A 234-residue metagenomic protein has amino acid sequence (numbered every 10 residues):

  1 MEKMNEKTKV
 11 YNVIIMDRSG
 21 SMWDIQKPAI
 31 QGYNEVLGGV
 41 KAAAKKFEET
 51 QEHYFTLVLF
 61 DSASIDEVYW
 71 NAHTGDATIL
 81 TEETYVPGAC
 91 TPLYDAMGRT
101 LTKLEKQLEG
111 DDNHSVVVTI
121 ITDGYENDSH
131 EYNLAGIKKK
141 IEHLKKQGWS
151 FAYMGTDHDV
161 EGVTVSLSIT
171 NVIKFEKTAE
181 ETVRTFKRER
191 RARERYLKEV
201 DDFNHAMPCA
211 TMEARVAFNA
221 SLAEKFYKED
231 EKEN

Functional and structural regions predicted by a protein language model:
M1-N234: Acidic, low-complexity intrinsically disordered regions
